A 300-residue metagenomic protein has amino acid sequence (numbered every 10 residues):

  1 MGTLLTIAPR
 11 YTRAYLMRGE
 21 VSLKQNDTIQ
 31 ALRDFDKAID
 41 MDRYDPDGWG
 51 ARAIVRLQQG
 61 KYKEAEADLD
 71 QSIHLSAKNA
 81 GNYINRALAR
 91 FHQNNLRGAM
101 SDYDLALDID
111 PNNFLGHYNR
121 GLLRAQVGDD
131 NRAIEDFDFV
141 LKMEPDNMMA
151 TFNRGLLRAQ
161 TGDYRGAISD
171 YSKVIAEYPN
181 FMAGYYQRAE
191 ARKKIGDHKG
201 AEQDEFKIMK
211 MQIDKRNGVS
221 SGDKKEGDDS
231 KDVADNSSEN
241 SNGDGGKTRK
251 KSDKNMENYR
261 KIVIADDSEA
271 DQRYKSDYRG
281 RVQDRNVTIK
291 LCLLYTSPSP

Functional and structural regions predicted by a protein language model:
T3-T6, K37-D40, D70-H74, D104-D108 (+3 more regions): Conserved structural position within tetratricopeptide repeats
T12-R13, P46-D47, A80-G81, F114-L115 (+3 more regions): Helix-start (N-cap) detector for alpha-helical repeat units in TPR-like alpha-solenoids, especially tetratricopeptide
A176, M182, Y186, E190-R216: TPR/TPR-like (Sel1-like) alpha-helical repeat modules
Y295-S299: Conserved small/polar residues in nucleotide/adenosyl-binding loops
